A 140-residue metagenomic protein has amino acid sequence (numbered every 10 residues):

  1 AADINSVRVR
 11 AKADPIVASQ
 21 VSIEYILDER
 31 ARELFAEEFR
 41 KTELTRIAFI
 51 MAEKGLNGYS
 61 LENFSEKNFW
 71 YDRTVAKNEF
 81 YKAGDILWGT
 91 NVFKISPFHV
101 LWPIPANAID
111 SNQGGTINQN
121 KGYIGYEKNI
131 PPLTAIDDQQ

Functional and structural regions predicted by a protein language model:
A1-R10: Extended amphipathic alpha-helical segments enriched in small hydrophobics
V7-R8, I16-Q140: Long, intrinsically disordered, low-complexity segments
A13: Helix-loop segments that flank and shape redox-cofactor active sites
